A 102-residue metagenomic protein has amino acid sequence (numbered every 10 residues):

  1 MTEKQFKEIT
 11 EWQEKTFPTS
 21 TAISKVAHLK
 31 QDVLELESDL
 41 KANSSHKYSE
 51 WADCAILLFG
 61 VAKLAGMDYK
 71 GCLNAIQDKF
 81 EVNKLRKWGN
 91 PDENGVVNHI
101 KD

Functional and structural regions predicted by a protein language model:
M1-D102: Flexible "arm" and connector segments at domain edges
